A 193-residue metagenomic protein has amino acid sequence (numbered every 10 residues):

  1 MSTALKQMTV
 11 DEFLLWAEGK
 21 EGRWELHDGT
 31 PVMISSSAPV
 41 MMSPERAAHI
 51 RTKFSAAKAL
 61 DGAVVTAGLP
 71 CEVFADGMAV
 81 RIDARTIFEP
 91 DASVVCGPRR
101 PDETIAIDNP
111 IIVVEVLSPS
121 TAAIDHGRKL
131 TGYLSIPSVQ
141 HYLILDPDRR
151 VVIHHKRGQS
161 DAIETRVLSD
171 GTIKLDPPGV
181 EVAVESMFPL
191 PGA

Functional and structural regions predicted by a protein language model:
M1-A193: Gly/Pro/Ser/Thr-rich low-complexity, intrinsically disordered segments predominantly at protein N-termini
